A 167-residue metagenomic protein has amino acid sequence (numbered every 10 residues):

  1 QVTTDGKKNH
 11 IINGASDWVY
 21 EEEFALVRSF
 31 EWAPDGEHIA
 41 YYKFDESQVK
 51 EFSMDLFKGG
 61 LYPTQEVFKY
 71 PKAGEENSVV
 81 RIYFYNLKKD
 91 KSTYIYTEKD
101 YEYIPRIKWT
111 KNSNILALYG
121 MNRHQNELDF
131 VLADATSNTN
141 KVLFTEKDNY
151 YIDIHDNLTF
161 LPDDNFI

Functional and structural regions predicted by a protein language model:
V2-F30, Y41-Y94: Predominantly five- to eight-bladed beta-propeller fold
N9, A73-E75, T145-L158, P162: Beta-propeller and related beta-repeat scaffolds in trafficking/envelope systems
Y20-E22, Y96-D100, F144-Y150: Surface loop/turn motifs at the tips and blade-to-blade linkers of beta-strand repeat domains
F24, S29-H38, R106-L116, N157-F166: Blade-terminus and WD-like Trp-Asp/Gly-His loop motifs, strongest in beta-propeller folds
L26-R28, S78, Y103-P105, N126 (+1 more regions): Beta-rich catalytic cores
E46-V49, N122-N126: Short glycine/acidic-enriched loop and turn motifs that connect beta-strands
V80-L87, F130-N138: Beta-propeller blade signature
N86-N122, T136: Long hydrophobic segments that form regular secondary structure
